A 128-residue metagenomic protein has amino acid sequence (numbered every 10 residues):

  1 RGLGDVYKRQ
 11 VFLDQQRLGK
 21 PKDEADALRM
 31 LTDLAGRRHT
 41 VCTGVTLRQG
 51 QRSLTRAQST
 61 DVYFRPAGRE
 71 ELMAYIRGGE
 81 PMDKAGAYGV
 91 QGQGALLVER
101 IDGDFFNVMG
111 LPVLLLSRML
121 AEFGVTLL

Functional and structural regions predicted by a protein language model:
R1, D5, R9-L128: Anionic-ligand binding patches
